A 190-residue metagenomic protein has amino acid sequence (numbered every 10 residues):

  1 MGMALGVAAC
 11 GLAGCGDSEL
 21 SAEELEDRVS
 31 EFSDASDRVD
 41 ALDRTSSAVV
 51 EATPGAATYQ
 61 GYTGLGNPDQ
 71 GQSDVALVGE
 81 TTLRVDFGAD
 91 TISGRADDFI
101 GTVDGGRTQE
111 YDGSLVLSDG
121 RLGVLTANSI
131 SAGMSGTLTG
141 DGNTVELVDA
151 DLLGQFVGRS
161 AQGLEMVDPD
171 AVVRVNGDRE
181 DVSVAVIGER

Functional and structural regions predicted by a protein language model:
M1-C15: Sec-dependent bacterial lipoprotein signal peptides
C15-R190: Mature soluble binding/inhibitory domains
